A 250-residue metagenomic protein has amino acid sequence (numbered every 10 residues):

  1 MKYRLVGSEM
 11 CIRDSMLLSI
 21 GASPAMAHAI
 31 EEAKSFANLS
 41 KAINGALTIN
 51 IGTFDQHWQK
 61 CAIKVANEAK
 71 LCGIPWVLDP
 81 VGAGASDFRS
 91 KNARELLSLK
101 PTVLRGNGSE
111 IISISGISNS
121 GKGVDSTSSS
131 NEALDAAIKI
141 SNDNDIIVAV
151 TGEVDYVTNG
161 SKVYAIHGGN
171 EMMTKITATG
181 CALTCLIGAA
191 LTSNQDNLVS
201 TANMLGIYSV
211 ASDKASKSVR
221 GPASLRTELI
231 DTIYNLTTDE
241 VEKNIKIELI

Functional and structural regions predicted by a protein language model:
K2-G7, C11-I12: Single conserved hydrophobic/aromatic residue that forms the stacking wall/gate of nucleotide- or nucleobase-binding
M16-C72, W76: Active-site cofactor/substrate anionic-group-binding motifs, chiefly glycine- and Lys/Arg-rich phosphate-binding loops
W58-G106: Glycine/small-residue-rich loop that forms an oxyanion/phosphate-binding "nest" at active or ligand-binding sites
F88-V163: Conserved phosphate/ATP/ADP-binding segment of small-molecule kinases
S113, T177-G206: Short, small-residue alpha-helix embedded
L134, I166-T177: Short pre-catalytic strand/loop immediately N-terminal to key active-site residues, enriched for Gly-Thr
A136-S141, N197-S212, I230: Short, well-structured alpha-helical segments that form the helix of a local strand-helix-strand
V210-I250: Charged C-terminal helix
